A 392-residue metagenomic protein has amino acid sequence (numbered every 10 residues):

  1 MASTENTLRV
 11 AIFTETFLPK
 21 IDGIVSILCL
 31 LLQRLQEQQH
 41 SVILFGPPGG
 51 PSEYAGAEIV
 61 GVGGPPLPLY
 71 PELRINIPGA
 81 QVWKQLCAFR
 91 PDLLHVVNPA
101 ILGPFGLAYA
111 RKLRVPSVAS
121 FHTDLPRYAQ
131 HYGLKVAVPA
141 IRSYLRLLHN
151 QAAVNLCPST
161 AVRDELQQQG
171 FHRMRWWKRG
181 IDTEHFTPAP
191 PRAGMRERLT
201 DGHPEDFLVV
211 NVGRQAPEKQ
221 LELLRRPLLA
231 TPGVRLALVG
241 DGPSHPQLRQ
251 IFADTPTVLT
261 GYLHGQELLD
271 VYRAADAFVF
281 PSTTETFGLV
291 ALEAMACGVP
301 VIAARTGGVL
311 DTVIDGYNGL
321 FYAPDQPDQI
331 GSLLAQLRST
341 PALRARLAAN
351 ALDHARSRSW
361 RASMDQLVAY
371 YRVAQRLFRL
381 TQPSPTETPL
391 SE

Functional and structural regions predicted by a protein language model:
G46, V60, R142-R192, P204 (+1 more regions): Donor nucleotide-sugar binding/catalytic pocket of nucleotide-sugar-dependent glycosyltransferases
L86, H149, Y262-L263, D270-A275: Short alpha-helical donor nucleotide-sugar binding micro-motif in glycosyltransferases
R198, G202-T231: Conserved donor-binding/catalytic core segment of Leloir-type glycosyltransferases
P246-Q266: Nucleotide-activated donor-binding/catalytic signature segment of Leloir-type glycosyltransferases, i.e., the conserved
T283: Aromatic "clamp/platform" in nucleotide-sugar-dependent glycosyltransferases that forms part of the donor/acceptor
P300-A303, V313: Short hydrophobic beta-strand element within catalytic cores of glycosyltransferases and related nucleotide-activated
D315-G316, L320-P327, A335-P341: Conserved acidic donor-binding segment of nucleotide-sugar-dependent glycosyltransferases
Q329, L343-S357: A short, well-ordered alpha-helix in the C-terminal region of glycosyltransferases
